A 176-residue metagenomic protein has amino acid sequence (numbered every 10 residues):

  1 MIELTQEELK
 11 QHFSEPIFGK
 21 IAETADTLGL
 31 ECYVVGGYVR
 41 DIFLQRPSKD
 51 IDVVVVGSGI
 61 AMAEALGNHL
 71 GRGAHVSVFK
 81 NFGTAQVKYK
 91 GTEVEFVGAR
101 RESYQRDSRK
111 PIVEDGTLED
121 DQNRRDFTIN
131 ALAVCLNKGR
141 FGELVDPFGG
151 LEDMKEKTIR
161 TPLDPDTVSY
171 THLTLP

Functional and structural regions predicted by a protein language model:
M1-P176: Catalytic cores of the polymerase beta-like nucleotidyltransferase superfamily and closely associated nucleotide
